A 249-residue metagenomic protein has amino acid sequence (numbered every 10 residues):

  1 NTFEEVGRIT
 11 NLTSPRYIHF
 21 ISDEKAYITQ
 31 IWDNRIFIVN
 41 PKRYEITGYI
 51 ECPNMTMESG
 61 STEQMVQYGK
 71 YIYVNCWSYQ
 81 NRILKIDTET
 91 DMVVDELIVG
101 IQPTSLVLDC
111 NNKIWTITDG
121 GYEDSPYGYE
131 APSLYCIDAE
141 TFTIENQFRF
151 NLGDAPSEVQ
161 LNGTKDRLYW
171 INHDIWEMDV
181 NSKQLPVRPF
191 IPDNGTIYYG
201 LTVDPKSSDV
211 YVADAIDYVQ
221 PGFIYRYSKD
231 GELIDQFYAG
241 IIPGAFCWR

Functional and structural regions predicted by a protein language model:
N1-R249: Predominantly soluble domains enriched in secretory-pathway, periplasmic, or organellar proteins
